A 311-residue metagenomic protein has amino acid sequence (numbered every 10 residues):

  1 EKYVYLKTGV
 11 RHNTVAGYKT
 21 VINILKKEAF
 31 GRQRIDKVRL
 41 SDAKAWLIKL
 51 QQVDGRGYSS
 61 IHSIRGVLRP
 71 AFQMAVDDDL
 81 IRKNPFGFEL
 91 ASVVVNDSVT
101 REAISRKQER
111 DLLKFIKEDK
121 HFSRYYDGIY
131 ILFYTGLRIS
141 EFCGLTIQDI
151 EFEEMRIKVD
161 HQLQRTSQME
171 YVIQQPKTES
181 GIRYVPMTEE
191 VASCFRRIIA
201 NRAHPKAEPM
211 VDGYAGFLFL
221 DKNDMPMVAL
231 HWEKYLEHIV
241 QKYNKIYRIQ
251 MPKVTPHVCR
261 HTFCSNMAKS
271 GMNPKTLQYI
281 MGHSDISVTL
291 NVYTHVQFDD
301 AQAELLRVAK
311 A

Functional and structural regions predicted by a protein language model:
K2-L80, S98, K120-S123, M225-H231 (+1 more regions): N-terminal core-binding DNA-recognition domain of tyrosine site-specific recombinases/integrases
T20-I24, A45, G66, P70 (+6 more regions): Generic recognition of well-ordered alpha-helical segments within structured catalytic/regulatory domains
Q51, V76, L132-F133, A268: Alpha-helix C-terminal capping/helix-coil junction sites
H62-G66, D77, I81-L145, E153 (+3 more regions): Basic, Lys/Arg- and aromatic-enriched nucleic-acid-binding interface segment
L90-A91, L145-A203, M210: Conserved tyrosine-mediated DNA breakage-rejoining catalytic core shared by Y-recombinases
K114-Y125, T135, V185, N201-M210 (+3 more regions): Short, basic (Lys/Arg/His-rich) helix/loop patches that form interaction surfaces in the mid-to-C-terminal regions
D149-R156, M272-V292: Short, polar N-cap/turn motifs at the start of nucleic acid-interacting alpha helices
Q168-I173, S270, N291, H295-A311: DNA/chromatin major-groove-contacting recognition/catalytic segments
